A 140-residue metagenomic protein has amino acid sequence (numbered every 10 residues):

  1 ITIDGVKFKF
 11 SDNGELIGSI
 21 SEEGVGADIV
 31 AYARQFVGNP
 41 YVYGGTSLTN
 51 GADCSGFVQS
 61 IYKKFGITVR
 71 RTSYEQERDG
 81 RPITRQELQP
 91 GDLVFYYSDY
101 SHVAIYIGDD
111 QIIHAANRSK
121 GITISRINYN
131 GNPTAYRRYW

Functional and structural regions predicted by a protein language model:
I1-G24: Extracellular adhesion/carbohydrate-binding repeat motifs centered on closely spaced tryptophans
S11-E15, L88, I107-Q111: Short, solvent-exposed coil/turn segments at beta-strand boundaries
E23-Y32, I67, Y74-R85, S101 (+1 more regions): Aromatic- and glycine-rich peptidoglycan recognition patches
Y32-P90, N132: Catalytic cysteine-centered active-site loop
